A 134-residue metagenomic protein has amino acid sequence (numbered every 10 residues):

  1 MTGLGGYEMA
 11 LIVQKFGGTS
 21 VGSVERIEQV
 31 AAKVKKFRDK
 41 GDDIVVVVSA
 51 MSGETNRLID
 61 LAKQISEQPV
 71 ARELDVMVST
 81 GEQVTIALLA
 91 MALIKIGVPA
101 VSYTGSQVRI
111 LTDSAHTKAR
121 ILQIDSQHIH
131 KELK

Functional and structural regions predicted by a protein language model:
T2-K134: Nucleotide/pyrophosphate-binding catalytic subdomain
